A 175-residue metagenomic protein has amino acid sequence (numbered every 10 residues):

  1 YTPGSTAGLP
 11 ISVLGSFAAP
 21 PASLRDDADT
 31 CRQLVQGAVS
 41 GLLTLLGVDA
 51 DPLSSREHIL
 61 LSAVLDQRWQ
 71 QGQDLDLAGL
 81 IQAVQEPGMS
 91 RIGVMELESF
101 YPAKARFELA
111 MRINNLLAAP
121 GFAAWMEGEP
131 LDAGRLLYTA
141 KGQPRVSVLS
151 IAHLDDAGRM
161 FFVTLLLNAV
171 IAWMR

Functional and structural regions predicted by a protein language model:
Y1-R175: P-loop NTPase motor domains
